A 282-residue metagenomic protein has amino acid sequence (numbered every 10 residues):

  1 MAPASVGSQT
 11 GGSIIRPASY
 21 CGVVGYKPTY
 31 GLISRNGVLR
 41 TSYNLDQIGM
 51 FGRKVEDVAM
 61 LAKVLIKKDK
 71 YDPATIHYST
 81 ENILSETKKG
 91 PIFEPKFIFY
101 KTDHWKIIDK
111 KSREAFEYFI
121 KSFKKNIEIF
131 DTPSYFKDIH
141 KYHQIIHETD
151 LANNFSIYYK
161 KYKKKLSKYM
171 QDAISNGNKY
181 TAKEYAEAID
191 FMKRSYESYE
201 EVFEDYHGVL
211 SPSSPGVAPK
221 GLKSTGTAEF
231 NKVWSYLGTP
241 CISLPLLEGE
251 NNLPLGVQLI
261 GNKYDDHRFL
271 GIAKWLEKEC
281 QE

Functional and structural regions predicted by a protein language model:
A4, T10-Y100, E117, A186 (+2 more regions): Structural helix-boundary/capping segments
I15, I107, A218-K220: Glycine/Thr-rich phosphate-binding loops of Rossmann-like dinucleotide-binding domains
K70-I76, N126-S134: Flexible, glycine/charged-enriched surface loops at secondary-structure junctions
I83, I108-T132, F155-K161, Y185 (+1 more regions): Acyltransferase
P91-K96, Y100, Y142-Y196, E200 (+1 more regions): Short helix-loop capping/hinge segments that flank enzyme active sites or metal/cofactor-binding pockets
H143, E187, S214-K232: Short, surface-exposed loop/helix-turn segments at secondary-structure junctions that function as lids/hinges flanking
S198-E201, S224-P245: Small-aliphatic-rich amphipathic alpha-helix that forms the alpha element of a beta-alpha
